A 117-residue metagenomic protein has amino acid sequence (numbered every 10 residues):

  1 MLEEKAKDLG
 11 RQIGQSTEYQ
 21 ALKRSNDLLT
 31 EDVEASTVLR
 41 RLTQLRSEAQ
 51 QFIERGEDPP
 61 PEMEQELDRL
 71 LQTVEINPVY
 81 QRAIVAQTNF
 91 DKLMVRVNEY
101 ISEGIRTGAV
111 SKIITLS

Functional and structural regions predicted by a protein language model:
M1-S117: Terminal, compositionally biased segments used for targeting/anchoring and flexible tails
